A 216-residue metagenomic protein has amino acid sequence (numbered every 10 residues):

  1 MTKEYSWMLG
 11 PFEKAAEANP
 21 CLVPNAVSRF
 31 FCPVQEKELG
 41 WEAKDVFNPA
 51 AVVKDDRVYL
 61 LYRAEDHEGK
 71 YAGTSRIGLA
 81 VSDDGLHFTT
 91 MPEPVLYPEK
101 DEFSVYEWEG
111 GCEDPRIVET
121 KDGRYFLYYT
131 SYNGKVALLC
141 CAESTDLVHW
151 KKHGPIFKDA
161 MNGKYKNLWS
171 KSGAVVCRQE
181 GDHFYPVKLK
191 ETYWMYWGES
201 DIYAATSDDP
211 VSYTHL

Functional and structural regions predicted by a protein language model:
M1-A50: N-terminal regions that are enriched for targeting/export leaders and immediately downstream pro/stem segments
P20-L39, E93-E107, I156-K166: Surface-exposed loop and turn segments in beta-propeller and other repeat-based domains that flank or scaffold
L39-G40, H67-G73, Y106-E107, Y132-N133 (+2 more regions): Short consensus segments that form the blades of beta-propeller domains, in both extracellular/periplasmic
D45, H67-V81, G85-P115: Blade-loop segments of beta-propeller domains
P49-V53, R57-K70, E113-G134, S172-R178 (+2 more regions): Hydrophobic core segments of beta-strands in well-ordered, beta-rich domains
R76-D84, L139-D146, A204-S207: Beta-propeller blade signature
M91, K151-H153: A structural motif specific to WD40 beta-propellers
T214-H215: Conserved small/polar residues in nucleotide/adenosyl-binding loops
